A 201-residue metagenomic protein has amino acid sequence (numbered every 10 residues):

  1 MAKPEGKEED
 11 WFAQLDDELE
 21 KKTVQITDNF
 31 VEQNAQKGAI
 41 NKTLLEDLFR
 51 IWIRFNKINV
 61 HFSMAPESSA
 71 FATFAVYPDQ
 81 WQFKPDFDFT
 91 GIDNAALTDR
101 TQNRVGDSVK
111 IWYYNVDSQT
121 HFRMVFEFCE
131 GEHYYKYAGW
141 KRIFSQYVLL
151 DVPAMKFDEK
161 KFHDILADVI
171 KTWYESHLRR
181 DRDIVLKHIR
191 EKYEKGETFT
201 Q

Functional and structural regions predicted by a protein language model:
A2-S69: Contiguous, amphipathic alpha-helical segments that mediate oligomerization or scaffolding in large protein assemblies
A72-T200: Intrinsic disorder/low-complexity polar-acidic segments
